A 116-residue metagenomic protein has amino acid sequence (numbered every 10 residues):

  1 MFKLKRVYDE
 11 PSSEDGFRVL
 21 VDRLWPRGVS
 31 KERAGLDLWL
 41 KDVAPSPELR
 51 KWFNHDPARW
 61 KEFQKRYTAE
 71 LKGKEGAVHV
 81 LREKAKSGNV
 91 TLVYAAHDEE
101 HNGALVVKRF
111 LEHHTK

Functional and structural regions predicted by a protein language model:
M1-K116: Residues lining hydrophobic/aromatic ligand-binding pockets adjacent to catalytic sites
